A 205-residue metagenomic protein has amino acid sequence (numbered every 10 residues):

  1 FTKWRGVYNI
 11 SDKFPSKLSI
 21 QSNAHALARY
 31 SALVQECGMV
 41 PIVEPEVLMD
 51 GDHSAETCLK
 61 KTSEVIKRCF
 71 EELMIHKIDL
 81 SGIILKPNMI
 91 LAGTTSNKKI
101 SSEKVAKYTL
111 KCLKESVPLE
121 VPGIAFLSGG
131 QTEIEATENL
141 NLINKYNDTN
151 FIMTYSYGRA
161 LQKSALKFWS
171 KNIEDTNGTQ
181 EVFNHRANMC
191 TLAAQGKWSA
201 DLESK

Functional and structural regions predicted by a protein language model:
F1-L73: Helix-rich catalytic cores of soluble enzyme domains
H53-K205: Active-site capping/gating regions of soluble enzymes
